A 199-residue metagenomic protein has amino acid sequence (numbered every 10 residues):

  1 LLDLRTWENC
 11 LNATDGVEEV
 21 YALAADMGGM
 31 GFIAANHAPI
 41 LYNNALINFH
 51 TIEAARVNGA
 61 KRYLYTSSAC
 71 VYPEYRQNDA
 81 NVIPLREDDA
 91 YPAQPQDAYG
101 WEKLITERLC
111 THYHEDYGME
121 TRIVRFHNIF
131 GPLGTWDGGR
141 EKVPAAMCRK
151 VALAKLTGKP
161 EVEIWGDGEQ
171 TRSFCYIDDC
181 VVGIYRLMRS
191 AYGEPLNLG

Functional and structural regions predicted by a protein language model:
L4-N44, A54-V57: NAD(P)H-binding glycine-rich loop region in Rossmannoid oxidoreductase-like domains and their noncatalytic homologs
R5, A69-Y72, R122, I129-G131 (+1 more regions): Conserved sequence/active-site signature of Rossmann-fold short-chain dehydrogenase/reductase
T6, E19, I47, R62 (+2 more regions): Conserved cofactor-binding/catalytic machinery of classical short-chain dehydrogenase/reductase
I47, T51-A55, L109-C110, G183 (+1 more regions): Hydrophobic positions on the long internal alpha-helix of Rossmann-like NAD(P)-dependent oxidoreductase domains
F49-Q96, R122: Conserved Rossmann-fold NAD(P)-dependent oxidoreductase catalytic core, especially the SDR/UDP-sugar
R76, L104, Y117, I129-A146 (+4 more regions): Glycine/proline-rich active-site loop of Rossmann-fold NAD(P)-dependent oxidoreductases
A98, E102: Active-site helix of classical SDR
